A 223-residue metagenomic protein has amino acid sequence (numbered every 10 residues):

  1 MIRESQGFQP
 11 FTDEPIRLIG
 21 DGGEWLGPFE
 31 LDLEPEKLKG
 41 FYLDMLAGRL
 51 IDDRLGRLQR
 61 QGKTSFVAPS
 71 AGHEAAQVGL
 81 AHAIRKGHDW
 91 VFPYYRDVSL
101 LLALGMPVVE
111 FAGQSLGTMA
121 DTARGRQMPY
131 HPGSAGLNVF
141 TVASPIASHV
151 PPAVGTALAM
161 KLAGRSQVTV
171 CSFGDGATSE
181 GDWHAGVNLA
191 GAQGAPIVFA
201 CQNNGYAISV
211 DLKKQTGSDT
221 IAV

Functional and structural regions predicted by a protein language model:
M1-E30: Charged, compositionally biased N-terminal leader segments and the immediate start of the first structured element
P10-F11, I16-D21, L43-G56: N-terminal glycine-rich anion-binding loops that anchor highly charged ligand groups
L33, G40-F41: Positively charged, low-complexity intrinsically disordered leader regions
L50-D53, R57-Q193, D211-S218, A222: Cofactor-binding active-site loop characterized by glycine-rich and histidine/acidic residues
R96, Q202-G205: Short, ordered loop/turn segments at secondary-structure junctions
G174, C201-Q202: Active-site flanking residues adjacent to catalytic metal/cofactor-binding acidic residues
P196-I197: Short, proline-centered helix/strand-breaking motifs
G205-D211: Short beta-alpha connecting loops at secondary-structure transitions that line or flank enzyme active sites
